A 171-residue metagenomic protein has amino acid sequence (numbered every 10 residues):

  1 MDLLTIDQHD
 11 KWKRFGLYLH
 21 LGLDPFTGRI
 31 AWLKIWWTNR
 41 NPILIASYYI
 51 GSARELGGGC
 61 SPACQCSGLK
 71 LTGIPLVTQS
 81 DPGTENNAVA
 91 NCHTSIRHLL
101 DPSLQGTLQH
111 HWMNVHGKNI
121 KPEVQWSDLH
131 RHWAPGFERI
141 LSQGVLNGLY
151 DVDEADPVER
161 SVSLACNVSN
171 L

Functional and structural regions predicted by a protein language model:
M1-L171: RNase H-like DDE/DDD metal-dependent nuclease/strand-transfer catalytic core used by mobile genetic elements
